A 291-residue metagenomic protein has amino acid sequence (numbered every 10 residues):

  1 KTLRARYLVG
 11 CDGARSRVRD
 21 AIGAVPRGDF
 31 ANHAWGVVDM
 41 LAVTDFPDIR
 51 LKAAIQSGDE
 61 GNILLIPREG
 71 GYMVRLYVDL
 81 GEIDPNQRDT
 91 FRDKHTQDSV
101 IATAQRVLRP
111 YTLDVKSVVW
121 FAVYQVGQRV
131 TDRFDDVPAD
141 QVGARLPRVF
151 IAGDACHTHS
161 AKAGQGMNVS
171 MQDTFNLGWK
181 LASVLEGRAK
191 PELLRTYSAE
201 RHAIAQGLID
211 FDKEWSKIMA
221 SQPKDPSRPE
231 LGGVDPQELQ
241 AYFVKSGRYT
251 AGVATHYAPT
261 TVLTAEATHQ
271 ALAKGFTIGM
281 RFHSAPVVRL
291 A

Functional and structural regions predicted by a protein language model:
K1-T2: Conserved beta-strand-loop-beta-strand element in the redox core of flavoprotein oxidoreductases
R6, V25, D29, V43 (+15 more regions): Surface-exposed loop/turn and secondary-structure junction residues enriched for glycine/proline
Y7-V126: Conserved FAD-binding catalytic core of PHBH/FMO-like flavoproteins
G10, V118, Y124-E214: Conserved mid-domain beta->alpha element of the FAD-binding
L41, V100-P138, P259-A271, G275 (+1 more regions): Substrate-access "cap/lid" subdomains that shape and gate the entrance to catalytic or ligand-binding pockets
I83-H95, D135-V149, R228: Intrinsically disordered, low-complexity coil segments
R106, V142, S183-A291: Helical substrate-recognition/capping region of FAD-dependent monooxygenase/halogenase enzymes
